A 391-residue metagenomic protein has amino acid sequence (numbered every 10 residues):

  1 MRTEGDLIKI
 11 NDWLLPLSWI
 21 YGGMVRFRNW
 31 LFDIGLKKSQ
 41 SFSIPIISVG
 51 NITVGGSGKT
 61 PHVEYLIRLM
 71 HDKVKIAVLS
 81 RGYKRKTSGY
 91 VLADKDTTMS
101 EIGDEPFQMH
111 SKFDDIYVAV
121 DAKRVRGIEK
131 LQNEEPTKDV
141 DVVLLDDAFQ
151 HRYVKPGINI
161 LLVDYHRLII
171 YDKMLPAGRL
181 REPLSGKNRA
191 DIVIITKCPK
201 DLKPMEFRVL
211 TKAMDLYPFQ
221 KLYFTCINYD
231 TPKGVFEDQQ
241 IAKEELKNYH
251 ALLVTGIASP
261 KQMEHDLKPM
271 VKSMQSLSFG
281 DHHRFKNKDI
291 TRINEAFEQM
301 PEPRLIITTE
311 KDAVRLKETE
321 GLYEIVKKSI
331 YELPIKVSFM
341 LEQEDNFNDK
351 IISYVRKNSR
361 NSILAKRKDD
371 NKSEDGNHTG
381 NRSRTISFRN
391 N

Functional and structural regions predicted by a protein language model:
M1-S43, Q343, Y354, N358 (+1 more regions): A transmembrane-helix-recognition feature enriched in membrane-embedded lipid enzymes and envelope glyco-/phospholipid
I20, T60, M109, D146 (+3 more regions): Residue-level signal for inorganic ion chemistry
N29-K95, K200-D201, N391: Walker A (P-loop) phosphate-binding motif
Y65, L69, D146, D266: Rossmann-fold NAD(P)-dependent oxidoreductase module
K73-V74, T137-V140, P156, P301-R304: Short, high-confidence coil segments that cap the C-terminus of an alpha-helix and link into the following beta-strand
G82-R85, G89-Q220: Phosphate/Mg2+-binding loops and adjacent switch elements in nucleotide/diphosphate-handling enzyme cores
V154-L161, Y165-N391: ATP-dependent carboxylate-amine ligase
